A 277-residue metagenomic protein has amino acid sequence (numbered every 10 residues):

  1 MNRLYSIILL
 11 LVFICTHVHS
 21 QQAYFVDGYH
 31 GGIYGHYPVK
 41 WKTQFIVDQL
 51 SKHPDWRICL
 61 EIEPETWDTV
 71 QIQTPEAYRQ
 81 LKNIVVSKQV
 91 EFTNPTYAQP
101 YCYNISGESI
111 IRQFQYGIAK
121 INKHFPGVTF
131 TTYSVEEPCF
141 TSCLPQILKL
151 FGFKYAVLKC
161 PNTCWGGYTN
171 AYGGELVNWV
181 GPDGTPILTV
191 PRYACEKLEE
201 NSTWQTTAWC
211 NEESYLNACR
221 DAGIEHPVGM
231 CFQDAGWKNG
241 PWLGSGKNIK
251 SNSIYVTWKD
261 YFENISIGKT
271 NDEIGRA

Functional and structural regions predicted by a protein language model:
M1, L10, R276: Conserved S/T- and glycine-rich ATP-binding loop of Class I adenylate-forming
M1, V18-S20: Basic/polar N-terminal segments that are highly enriched at the extreme N-terminus, encompassing both cleavable
L4-T16: Sec-dependent N-terminal signal peptides
Q21-R276: Catalytic-domain carbohydrate-binding cleft regions of carbohydrate-active enzymes
